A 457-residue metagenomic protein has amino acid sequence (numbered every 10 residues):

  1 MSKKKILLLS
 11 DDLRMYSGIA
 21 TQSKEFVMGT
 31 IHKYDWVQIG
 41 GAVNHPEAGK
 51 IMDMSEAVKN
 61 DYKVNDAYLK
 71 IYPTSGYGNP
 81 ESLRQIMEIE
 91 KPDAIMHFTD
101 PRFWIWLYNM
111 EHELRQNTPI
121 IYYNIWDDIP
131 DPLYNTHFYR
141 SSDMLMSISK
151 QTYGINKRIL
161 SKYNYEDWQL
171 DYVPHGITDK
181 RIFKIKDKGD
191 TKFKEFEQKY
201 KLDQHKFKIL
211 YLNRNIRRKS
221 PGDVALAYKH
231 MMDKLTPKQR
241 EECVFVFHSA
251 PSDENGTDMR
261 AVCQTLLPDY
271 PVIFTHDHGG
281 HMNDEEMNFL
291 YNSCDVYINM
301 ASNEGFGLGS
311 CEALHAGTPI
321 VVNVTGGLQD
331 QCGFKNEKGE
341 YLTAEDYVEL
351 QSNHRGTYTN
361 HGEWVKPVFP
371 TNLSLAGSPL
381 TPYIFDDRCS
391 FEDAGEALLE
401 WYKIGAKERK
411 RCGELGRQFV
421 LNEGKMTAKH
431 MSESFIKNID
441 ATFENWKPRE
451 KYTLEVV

Functional and structural regions predicted by a protein language model:
M1-E56, E90, V457: N-terminal subdomain of nucleotide-sugar transferases
L8, L202-K219, Y228, F245: Conserved donor-binding/catalytic core segment of Leloir-type glycosyltransferases
L8, M52-M144, K150-Q151: Extended catalytic core of nucleotide-activated donor transferases of GT-like folds
P132-L170, I177-D187: A short, active-site helix/loop in glycosyltransferases that binds the activated sugar's phosphate group
G256-E285, F289: Nucleotide-activated donor-binding/catalytic signature segment of Leloir-type glycosyltransferases, i.e., the conserved
S302: Aromatic "clamp/platform" in nucleotide-sugar-dependent glycosyltransferases that forms part of the donor/acceptor
P319-V322, G339-D346: Short hydrophobic beta-strand element within catalytic cores of glycosyltransferases and related nucleotide-activated
T359-V457: C-terminal amphipathic helix plus adjacent low-complexity, charged tail appended to glycosyltransferase catalytic
